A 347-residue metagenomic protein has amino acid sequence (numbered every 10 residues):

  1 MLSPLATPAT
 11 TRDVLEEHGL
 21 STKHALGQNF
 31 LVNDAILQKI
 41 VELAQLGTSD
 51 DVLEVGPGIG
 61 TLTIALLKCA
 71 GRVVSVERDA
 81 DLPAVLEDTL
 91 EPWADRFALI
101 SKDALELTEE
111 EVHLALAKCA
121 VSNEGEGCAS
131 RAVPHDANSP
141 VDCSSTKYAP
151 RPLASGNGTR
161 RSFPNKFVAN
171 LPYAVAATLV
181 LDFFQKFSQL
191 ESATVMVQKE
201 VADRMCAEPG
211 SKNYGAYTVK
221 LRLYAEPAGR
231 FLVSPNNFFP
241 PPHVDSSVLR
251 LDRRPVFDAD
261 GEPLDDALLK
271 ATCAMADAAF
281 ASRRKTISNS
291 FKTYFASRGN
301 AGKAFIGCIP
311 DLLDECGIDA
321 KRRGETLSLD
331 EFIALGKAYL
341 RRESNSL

Functional and structural regions predicted by a protein language model:
M1-R131, D136-P150, A154-M275, S282 (+4 more regions): Catalytic cores of RNA-modifying enzymes
A278-L347: C-terminal lobe and adjacent flexible extensions of AdoMet/dcAdoMet transferase-like proteins
